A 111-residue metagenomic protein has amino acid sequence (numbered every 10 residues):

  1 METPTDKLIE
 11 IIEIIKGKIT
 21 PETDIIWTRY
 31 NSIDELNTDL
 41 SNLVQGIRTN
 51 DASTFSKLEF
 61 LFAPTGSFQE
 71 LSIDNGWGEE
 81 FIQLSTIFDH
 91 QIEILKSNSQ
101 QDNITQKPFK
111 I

Functional and structural regions predicted by a protein language model:
M1-D34, P108-F109: Short terminal alpha-helical segments
M1-T5, L40, V44-S56, I73-L84: Short, Lys/Arg-enriched charge-dense amphipathic segments
K7-I14, E35, D39-N42, G46 (+4 more regions): Charged, amphipathic alpha-helical oligomerization/scaffolding segments
K18-Q69: Amphipathic alpha-helical interaction modules
F60-I111: Amphipathic alpha-helical binding modules
